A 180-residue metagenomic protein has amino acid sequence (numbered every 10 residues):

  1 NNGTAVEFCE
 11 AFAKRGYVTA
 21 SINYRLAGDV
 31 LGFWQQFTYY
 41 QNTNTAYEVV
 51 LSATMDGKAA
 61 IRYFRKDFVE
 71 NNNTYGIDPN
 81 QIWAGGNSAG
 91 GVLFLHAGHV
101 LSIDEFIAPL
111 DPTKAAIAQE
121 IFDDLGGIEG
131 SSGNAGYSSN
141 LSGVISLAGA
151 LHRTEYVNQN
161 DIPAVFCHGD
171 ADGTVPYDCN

Functional and structural regions predicted by a protein language model:
N1-G3, N23-L51: Cap/lid segment of the alpha/beta-hydrolase catalytic domain
N2, V30-W34, F94-G98, F106-L110 (+2 more regions): Short, solvent-exposed loop/turn and secondary-structure capping segments
N2-S21: Short amphipathic alpha-helix adjacent to the substrate-entry channel of hydrolases
A13-Y17, R62-E70, G98-I103, G149: Sec-exported extracytoplasmic/periplasmic mature domains
K14-A20, D78-I82, G91, S139-V144 (+2 more regions): Loop/turn elements at helix/coil->beta-strand transitions in domains of secreted/extracellular proteins
T38-M55, A59-S88, I103-A108: Gly/Ser-rich "nucleophile elbow"/oxyanion-hole loop immediately N-terminal to the catalytic nucleophile in hydrolases
A59, G86-H96, T174: Glycine-rich nucleophile elbow surrounding the catalytic serine of serine-hydrolase chemistry
A115-N180: The feature captures the conserved acid-bearing segment of alpha/beta-hydrolase catalytic domains
